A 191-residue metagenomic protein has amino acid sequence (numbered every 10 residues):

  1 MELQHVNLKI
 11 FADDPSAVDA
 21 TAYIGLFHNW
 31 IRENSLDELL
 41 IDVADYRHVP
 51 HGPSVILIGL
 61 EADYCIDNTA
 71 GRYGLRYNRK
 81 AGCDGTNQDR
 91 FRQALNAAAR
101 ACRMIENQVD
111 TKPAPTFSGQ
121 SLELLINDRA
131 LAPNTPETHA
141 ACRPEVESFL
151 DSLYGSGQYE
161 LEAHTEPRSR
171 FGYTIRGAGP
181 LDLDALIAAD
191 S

Functional and structural regions predicted by a protein language model:
M1-Y46, A114, A130-S191: C-terminal interaction module
E2-F11, T69-D84, T116-D128, P167-G172: Glycine-rich, often proline-containing surface loops adjacent to acidic residues and nearby aromatics that form
D19-A20, G85-N87, N107-A114: Short, solvent-exposed secondary-structure capping/transition elements
P50-A81: A glycine-rich, hydrophobic loop/mini-helix early in the fold
P53-S54, E61-Y64, D110-P113, Q158-L161: Catalytic micro-motifs at enzyme active sites that drive phosphoryl/nucleotidyl and oxygen chemistry
I66-A70, D89-Q93, A97, D182-S191: Extended Gly/Ser/Thr-rich low-complexity repeat segments, especially those forming or decorating extracellular
G74-I105: Ordered, amphipathic secondary-structure segments that act as subunit-interaction surfaces in large macromolecular
A98-Q120: An N-terminal amphipathic alpha-helical segment
